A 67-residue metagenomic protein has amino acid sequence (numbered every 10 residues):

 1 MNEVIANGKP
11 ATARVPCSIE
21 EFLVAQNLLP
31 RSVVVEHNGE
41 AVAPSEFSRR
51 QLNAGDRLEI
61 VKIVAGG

Functional and structural regions predicted by a protein language model:
M1-G66: Ubiquitin-like/PB1-type beta-grasp interaction modules and other compact soluble beta-rich domains
